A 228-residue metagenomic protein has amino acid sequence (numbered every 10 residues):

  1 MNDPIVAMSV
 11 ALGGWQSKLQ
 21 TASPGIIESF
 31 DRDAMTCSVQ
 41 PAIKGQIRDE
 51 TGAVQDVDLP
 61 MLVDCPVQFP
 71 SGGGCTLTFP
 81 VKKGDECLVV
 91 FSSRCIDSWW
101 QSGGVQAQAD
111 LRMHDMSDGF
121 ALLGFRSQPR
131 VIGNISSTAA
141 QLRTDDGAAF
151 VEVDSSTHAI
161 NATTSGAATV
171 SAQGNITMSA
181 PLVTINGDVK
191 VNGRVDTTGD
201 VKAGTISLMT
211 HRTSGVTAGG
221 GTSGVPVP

Functional and structural regions predicted by a protein language model:
M1-A172: Hydrophobic packing positions characteristic of elongated beta-solenoid/beta-helix-type spike/fiber shafts
P60-L62, D196, G220: Residue-level signal for pocket-adjacent positions within structured domains
L142, V151-T164, A168-A172, I176-I185 (+3 more regions): Low-complexity, small-hydrophobic/phenylalanine-enriched stretches that adopt extended beta/coil conformations used
G221-V227: Short, low-complexity, Pro/Ser/Thr/Gly-rich segments in the mature regions of secreted, periplasmic
